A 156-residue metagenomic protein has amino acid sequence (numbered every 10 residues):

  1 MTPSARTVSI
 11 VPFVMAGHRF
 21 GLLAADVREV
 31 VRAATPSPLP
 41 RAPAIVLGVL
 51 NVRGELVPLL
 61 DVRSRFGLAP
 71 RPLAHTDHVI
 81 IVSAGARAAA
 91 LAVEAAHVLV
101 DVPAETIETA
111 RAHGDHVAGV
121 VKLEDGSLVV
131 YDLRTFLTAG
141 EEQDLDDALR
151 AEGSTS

Functional and structural regions predicted by a protein language model:
M1-S156: An acidic, low-aromatic, low-complexity terminal/linker signal
